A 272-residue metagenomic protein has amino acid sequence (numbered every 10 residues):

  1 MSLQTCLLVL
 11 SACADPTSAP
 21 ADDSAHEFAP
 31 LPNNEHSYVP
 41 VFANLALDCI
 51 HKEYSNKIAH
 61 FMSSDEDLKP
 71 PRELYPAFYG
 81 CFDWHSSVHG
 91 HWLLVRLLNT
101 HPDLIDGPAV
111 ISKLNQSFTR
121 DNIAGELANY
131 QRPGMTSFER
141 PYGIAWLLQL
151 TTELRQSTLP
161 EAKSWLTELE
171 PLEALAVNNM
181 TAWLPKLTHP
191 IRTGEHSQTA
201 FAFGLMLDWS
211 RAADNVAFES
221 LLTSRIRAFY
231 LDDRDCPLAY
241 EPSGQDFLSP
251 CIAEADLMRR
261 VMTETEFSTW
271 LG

Functional and structural regions predicted by a protein language model:
M1-L8: Sec-dependent bacterial lipoprotein signal peptides
S11-A12: C-terminal motif of bacterial Sec signal peptides marking the signal peptidase cleavage site
D15-S24: Bacterial Sec signal peptide processing site at the extreme N-terminus
H26-Y79: Low-complexity, Ser/Thr/Pro/Gly-enriched N-terminal "stalk/linker" regions
E35-L45, L104-D121, P160-W183, N215-R234 (+1 more regions): Extended, well-ordered alpha-helical scaffold segments
D48, K52, R96-N99, E153-Q156 (+4 more regions): Positions within ordered alpha-helical repeat solenoids
R72-P76, G80-C81, V88, V95-S210: Extended ligand-binding groove/face enriched in aromatic
N179-E254: Loop-centered beta-sheet repeat module
